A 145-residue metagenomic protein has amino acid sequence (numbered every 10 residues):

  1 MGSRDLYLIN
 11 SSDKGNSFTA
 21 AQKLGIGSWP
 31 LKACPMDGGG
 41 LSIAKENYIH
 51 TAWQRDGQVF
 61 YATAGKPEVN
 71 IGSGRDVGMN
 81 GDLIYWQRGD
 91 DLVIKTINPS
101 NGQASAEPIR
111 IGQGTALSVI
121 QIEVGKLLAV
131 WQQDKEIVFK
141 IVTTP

Functional and structural regions predicted by a protein language model:
M1-P145: Extracellular, repeat-based ectodomains that mediate carbohydrate processing or recognition
